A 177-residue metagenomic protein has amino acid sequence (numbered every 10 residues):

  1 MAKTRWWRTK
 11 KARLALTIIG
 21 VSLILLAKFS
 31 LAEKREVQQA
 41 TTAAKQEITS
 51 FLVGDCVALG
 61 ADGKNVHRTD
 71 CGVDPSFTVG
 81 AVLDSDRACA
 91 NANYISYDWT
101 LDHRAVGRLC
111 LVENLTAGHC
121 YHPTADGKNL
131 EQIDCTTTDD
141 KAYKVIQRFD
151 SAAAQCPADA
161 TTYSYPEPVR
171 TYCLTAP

Functional and structural regions predicted by a protein language model:
T4-I18: N-terminal Sec-pathway targeting helices
A12, K28-P177: Primary mode marks residue(s) on the alpha4-beta5-alpha5 output face of response regulator receiver
L16-K28: Core hydrophobic alpha-helical membrane-spanning segments
